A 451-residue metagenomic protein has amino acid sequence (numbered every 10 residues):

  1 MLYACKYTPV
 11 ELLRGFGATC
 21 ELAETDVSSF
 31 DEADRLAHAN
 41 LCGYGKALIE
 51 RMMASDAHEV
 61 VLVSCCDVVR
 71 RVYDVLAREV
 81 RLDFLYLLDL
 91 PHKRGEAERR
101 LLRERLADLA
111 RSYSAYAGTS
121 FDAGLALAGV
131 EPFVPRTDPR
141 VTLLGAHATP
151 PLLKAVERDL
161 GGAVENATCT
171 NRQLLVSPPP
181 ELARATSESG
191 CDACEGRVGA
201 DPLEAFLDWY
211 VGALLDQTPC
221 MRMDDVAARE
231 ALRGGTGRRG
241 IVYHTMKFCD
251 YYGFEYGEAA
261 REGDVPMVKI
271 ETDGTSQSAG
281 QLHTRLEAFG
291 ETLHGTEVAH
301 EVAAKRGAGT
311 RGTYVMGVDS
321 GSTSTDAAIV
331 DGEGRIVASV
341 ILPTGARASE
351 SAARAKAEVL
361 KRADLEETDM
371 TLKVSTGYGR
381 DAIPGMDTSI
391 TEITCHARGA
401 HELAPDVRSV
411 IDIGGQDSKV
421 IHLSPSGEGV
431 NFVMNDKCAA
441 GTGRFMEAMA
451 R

Functional and structural regions predicted by a protein language model:
M1-Y314, E333-R335, G345, C438-M446: An N-terminal assembly and electron-transfer interface module characteristic of large anaerobic redox and radical
A57, R238, T368-T371, V407: Local beta-strand N-terminus motif with an aromatic residue
F206-A213, G332-V340, Y378-A382, G427-V433: Gly-rich Lys/Arg/Thr-decorated short loops/hinges at beta-loop-alpha junctions or inter-strand turns that position
G307-E333, V407-S424: Gly/Thr-rich phosphate-binding beta-strand-loop-beta motif of the actin/hexokinase/Hsp70
G317-E350, R354, E358, F432 (+1 more regions): Short glycine-rich, Thr/Ser-proximal phosphate-binding strand/loop in the N-terminal lobe of ATP-dependent enzymes
V340-T344, A363-T394, H422, G427-V430: Short beta-strand-loop/turn "lid" adjacent to the catalytic site in phosphate-handling enzymes
R380-M386, C395-R451: Glycine-rich phosphate-binding/catalytic subdomain of phosphoryl-transfer and nucleotide/sugar-phosphate-processing
